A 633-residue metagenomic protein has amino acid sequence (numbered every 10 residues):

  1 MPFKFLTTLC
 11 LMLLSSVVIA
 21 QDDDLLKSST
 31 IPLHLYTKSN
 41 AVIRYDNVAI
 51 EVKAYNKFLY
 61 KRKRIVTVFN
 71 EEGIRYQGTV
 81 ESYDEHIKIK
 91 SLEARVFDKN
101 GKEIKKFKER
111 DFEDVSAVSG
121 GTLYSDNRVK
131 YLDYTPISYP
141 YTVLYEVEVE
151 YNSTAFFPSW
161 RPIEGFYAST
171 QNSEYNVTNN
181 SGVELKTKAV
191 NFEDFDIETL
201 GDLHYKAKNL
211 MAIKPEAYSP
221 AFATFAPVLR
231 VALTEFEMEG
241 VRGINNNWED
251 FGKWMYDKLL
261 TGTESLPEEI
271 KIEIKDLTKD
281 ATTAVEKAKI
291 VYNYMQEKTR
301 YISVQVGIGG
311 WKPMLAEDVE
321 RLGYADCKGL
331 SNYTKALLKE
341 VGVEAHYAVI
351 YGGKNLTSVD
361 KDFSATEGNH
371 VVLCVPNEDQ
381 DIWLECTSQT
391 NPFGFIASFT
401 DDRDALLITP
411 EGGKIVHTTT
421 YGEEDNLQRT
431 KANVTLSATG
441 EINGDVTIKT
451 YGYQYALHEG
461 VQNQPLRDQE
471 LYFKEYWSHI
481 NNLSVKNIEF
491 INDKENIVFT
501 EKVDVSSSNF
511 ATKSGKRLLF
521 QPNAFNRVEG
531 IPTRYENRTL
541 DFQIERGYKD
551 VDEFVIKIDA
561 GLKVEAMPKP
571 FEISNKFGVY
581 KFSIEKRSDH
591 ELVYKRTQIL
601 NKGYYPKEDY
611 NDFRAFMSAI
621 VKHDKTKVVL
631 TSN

Functional and structural regions predicted by a protein language model:
M1-D23: Bacterial Sec-dependent N-terminal signal peptides
Q21-N633: A sensor for short, sequence-defined functional sites
